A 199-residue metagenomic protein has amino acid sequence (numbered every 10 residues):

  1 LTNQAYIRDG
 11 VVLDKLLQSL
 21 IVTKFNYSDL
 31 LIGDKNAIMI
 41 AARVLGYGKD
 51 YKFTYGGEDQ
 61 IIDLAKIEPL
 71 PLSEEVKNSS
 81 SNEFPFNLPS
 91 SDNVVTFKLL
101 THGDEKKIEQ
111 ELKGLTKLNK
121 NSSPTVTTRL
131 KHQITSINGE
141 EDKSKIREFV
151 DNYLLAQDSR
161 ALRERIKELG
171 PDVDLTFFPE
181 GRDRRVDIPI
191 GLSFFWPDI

Functional and structural regions predicted by a protein language model:
L1-I199: Long C-terminal interaction/binding lobes of large macromolecular proteins
